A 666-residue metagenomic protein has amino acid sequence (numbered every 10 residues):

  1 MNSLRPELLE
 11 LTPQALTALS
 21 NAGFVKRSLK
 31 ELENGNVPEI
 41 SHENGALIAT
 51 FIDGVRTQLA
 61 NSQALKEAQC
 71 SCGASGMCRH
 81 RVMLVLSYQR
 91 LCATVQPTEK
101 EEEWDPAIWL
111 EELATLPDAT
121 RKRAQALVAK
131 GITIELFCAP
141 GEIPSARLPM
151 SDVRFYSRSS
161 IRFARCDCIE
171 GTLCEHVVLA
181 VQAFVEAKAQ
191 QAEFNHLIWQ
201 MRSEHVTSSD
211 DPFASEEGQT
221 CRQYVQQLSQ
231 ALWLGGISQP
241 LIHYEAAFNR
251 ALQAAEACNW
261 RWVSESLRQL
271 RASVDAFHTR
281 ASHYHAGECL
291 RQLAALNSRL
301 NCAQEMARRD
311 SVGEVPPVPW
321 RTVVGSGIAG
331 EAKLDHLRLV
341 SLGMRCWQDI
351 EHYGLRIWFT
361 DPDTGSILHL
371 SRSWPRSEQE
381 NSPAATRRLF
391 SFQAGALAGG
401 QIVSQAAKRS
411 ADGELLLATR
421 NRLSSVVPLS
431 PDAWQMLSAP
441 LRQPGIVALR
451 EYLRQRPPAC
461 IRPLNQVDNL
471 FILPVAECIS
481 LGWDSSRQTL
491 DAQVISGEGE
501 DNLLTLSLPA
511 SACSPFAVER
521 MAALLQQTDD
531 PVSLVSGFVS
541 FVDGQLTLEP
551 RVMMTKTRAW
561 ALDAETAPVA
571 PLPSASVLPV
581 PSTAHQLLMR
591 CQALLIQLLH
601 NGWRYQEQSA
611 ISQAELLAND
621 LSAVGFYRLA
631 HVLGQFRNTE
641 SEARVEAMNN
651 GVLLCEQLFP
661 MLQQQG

Functional and structural regions predicted by a protein language model:
M1-G666: Long, low-complexity, compositionally biased intrinsically disordered regions
